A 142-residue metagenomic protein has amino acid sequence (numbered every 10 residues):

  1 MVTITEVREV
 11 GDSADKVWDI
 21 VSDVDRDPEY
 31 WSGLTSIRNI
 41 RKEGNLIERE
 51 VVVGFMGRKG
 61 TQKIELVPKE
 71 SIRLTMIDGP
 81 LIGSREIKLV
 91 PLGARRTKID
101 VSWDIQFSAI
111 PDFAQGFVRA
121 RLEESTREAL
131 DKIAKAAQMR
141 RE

Functional and structural regions predicted by a protein language model:
M1-E9, D15, R49, L92 (+6 more regions): Hydrophobic-ligand-binding modules of eukaryotic lipid transfer/binding families
M1-G44: Hydrophobic ligand-binding cavity/cleft-lining segments
E6-R8, G60-L66, S84-P91, W103: Hydrophobic/aromatic beta-strand elements that line small-molecule binding cavities or substrate pockets in beta-rich
G11-A14, K42-E43, L66-K69, K88-K98: A short, structured loop/turn motif at beta-sheet edges
E29, R38-S84, E128-E142: Glycine-rich portal/gate segments that line the openings of hydrophobic small-molecule binding cavities
S32-G33, F117, E142: Sparse recognition of residues in long alpha-helices and their boundaries
I77-E128: Beta-strand/loop substructures that line and gate deep hydrophobic ligand-binding cavities in soluble
